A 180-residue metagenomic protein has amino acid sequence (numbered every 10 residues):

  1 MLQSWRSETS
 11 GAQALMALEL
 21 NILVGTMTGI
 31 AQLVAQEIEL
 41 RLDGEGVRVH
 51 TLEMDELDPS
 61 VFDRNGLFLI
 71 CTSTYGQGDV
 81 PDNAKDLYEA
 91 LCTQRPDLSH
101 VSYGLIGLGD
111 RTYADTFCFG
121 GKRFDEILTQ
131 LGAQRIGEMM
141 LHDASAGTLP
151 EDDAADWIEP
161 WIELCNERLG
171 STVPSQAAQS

Functional and structural regions predicted by a protein language model:
M1-L15: Short, Lys/Arg-enriched N-terminal segments with co-localized hydrophobic residues within the first ~10-30 amino acids
W5, A17-E19, G29-L33, R41 (+3 more regions): FMN-binding flavodoxin-like domain, especially the glycine-rich phosphate-binding loop
M16, L57: Class I S-adenosyl-L-methionine
L20-V24: Local sequence-structure signature of Cys/Sec-based thiol-disulfide redox active-site neighborhoods
Q36: N-terminal G-site helix/loop of the GST-like fold
M54: Active-site loop/turn elements of alpha/beta-hydrolase fold enzymes, especially the short glycine-/histidine-rich
P59-D63: Short amphipathic alpha-helix with an adjacent loop that forms part of the alpha/beta core around
